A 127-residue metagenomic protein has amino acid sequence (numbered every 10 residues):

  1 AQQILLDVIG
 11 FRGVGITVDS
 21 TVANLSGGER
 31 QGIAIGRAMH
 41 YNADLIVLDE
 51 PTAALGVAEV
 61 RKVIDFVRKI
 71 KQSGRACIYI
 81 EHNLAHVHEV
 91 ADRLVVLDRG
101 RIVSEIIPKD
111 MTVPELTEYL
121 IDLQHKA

Functional and structural regions predicted by a protein language model:
A1-A127: Glycine-rich phosphate-binding loops of nucleotide-dependent enzymes
